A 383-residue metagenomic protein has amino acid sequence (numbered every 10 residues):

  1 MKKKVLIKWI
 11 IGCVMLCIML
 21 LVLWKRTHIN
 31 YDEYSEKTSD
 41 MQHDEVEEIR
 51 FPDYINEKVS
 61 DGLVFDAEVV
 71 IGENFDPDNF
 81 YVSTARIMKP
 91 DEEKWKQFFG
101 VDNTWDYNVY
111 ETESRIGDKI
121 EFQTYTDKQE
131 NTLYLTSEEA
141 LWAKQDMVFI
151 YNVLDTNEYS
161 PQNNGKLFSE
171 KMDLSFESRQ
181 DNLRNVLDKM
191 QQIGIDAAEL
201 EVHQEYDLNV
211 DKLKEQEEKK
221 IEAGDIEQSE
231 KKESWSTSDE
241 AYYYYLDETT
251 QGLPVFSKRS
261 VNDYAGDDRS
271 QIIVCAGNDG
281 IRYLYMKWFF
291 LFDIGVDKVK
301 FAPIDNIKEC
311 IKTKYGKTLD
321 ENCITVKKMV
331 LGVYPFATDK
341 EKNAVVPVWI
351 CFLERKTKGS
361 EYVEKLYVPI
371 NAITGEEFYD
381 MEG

Functional and structural regions predicted by a protein language model:
M1-W9: Positively charged n-region of N-terminal signal peptides that target proteins for export
K8-V261: Preferential activation on post-signal-peptide N-terminal prodomains/segments of secreted or lumenal proteins
P90, D181, V299-D305, I370: Short coil/turn linker and secondary-structure boundary residues
L135-W142, I150, S257-L284, S360-G383: A short, surface-exposed beta-strand/turn
L174-E177, A344-P347, V363-L366: Glycine-rich, flexible loop segments associated with nucleotide phosphate handling
N185-G359: Segments that shape or occlude catalytic/ligand-binding pockets
